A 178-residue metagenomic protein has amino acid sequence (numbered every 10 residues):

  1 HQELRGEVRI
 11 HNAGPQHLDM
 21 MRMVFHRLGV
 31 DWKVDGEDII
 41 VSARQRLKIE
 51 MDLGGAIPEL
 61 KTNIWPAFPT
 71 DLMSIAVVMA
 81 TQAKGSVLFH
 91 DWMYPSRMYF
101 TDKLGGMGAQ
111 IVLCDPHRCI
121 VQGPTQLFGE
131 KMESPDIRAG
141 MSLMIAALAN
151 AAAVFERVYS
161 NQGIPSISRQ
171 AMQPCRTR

Functional and structural regions predicted by a protein language model:
H1-R178: Short, structured segments at the rim of ligand-binding sites
